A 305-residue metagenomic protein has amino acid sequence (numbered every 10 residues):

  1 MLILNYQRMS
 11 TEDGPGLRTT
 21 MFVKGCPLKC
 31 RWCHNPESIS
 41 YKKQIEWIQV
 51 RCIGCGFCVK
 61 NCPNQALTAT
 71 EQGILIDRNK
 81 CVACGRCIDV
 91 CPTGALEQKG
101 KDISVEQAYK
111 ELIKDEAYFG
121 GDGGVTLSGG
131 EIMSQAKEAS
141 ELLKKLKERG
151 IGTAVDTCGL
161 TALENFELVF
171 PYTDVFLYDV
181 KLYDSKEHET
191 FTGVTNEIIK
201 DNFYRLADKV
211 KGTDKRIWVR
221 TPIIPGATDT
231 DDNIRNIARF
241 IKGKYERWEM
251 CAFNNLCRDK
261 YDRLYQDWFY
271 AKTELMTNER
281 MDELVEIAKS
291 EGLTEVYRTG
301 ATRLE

Functional and structural regions predicted by a protein language model:
L2-P15, G212, I223-E305: Auxiliary Fe-S-binding modules of radical SAM enzymes
L4-F57, I74-A83: N-terminal pre-triad scaffold of radical SAM enzymes
K29, P63, C87, P92 (+5 more regions): Short loop/turn motifs at secondary-structure junctions
R31-S38, F57-I76, R86-D102: Iron-sulfur cluster-binding cysteine motifs and their immediate structural context in ferredoxin-like electron-transfer
W47, E97, E189-T195, Y265-T273: Short glycine-enriched, charge-decorated loop/helix-capping segments at active-site entrances that position
W47-I53, G100-Q107, E111, D115: Extended, non-globular alpha-helical segments
G94, R149, E291: Conserved dinucleotide-binding and phosphotransfer motif residues
E106-C257, D262-R263: Conserved AdoMet/S-adenosylmethionine-binding subsite of the radical SAM
